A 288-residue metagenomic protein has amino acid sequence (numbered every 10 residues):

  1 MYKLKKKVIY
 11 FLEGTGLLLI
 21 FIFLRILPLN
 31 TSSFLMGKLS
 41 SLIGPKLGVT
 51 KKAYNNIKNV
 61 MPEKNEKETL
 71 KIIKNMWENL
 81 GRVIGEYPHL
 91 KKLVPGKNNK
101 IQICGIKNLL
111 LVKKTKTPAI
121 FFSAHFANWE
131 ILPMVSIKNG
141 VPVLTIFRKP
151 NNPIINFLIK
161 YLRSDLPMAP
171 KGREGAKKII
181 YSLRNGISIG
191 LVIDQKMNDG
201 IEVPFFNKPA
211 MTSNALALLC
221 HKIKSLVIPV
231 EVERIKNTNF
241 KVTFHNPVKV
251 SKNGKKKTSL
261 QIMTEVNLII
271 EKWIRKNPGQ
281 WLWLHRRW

Functional and structural regions predicted by a protein language model:
M1-S123, Y161: Membrane-anchoring hydrophobic helices of lipid-metabolizing enzymes
K6, K71-K74, K113-K114, K138-N139 (+1 more regions): Non-catalytic C-terminal accessory region of glycerolipid acyltransferases and related lyso-lipid remodeling enzymes
T15, V49, I101, K171 (+1 more regions): Soluble or luminal CAZymes and related metallo-dependent hydrolases
L19, T31, A53-N56, I154 (+4 more regions): Hydrophobic alpha-helical segments typical of transmembrane helices and their membrane-interface/capping positions
V49-K52, R148, N152-P153, A210-S213: Active-site metal-coordination segments of metallo-dependent hydrolases
P95-I101, R148, D165-K171, F205-N207 (+1 more regions): Short, flexible loop segments at the rims of nucleotide/cofactor-binding pockets, characterized by
L109-L110, P133-M134, N156-K160, I179-I180 (+1 more regions): Short amphipathic alpha-helical segments and helix-helix/interface helices
T115-R173, N198-I201, R234: Catalytic core of membrane glycerolipid acyltransferases/transacylases, capturing the structured, soluble-facing
